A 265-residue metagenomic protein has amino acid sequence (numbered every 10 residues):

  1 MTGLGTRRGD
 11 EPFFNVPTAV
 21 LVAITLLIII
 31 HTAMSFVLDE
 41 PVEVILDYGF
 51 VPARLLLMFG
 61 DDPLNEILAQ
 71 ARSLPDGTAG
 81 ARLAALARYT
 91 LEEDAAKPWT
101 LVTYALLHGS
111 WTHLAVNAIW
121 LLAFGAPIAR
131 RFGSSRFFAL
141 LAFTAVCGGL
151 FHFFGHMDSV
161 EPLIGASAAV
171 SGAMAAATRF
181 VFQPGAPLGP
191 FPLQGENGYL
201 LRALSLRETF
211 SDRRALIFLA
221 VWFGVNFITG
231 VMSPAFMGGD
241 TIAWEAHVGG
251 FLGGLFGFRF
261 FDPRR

Functional and structural regions predicted by a protein language model:
T2-R265: A detector for small-residue-rich transmembrane helices and their helix-helix packing motifs
